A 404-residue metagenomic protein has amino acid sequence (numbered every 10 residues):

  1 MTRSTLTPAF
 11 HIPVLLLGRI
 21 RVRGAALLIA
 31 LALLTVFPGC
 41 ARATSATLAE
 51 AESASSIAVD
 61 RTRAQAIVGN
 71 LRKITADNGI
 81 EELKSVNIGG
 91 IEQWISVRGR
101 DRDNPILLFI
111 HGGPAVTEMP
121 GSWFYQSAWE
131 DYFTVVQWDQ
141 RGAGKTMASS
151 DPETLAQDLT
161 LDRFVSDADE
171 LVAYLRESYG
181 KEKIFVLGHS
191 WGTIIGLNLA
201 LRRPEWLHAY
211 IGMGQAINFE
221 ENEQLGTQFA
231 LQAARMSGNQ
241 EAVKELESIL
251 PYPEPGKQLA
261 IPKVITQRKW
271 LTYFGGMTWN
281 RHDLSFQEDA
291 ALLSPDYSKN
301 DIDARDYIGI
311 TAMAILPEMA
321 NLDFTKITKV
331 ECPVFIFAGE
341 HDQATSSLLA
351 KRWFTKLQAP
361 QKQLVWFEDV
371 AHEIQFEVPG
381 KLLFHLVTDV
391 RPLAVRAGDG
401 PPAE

Functional and structural regions predicted by a protein language model:
N104, P114-P120, G144: Short substrate-entry loop that stabilizes the transition state in hydrolases
E130-A148: Conserved alpha/beta-hydrolase
R163-E182: Conserved acidic catalytic loop of the alpha/beta-hydrolase fold
E182, S190-E220: Conserved hydrolase catalytic core segment
L231-T325, C332: Alpha/beta-hydrolase
V330, I336-A338: Short beta-strand/loop motif that positions the catalytic acidic residue of the alpha/beta-hydrolase fold
Q343-L349: Conserved alpha/beta-hydrolase "acid-adjacent" motif
E368-E404: Catalytic active-site module of serine/aspartate enzymes centered on a nucleophile-bearing elbow/loop
